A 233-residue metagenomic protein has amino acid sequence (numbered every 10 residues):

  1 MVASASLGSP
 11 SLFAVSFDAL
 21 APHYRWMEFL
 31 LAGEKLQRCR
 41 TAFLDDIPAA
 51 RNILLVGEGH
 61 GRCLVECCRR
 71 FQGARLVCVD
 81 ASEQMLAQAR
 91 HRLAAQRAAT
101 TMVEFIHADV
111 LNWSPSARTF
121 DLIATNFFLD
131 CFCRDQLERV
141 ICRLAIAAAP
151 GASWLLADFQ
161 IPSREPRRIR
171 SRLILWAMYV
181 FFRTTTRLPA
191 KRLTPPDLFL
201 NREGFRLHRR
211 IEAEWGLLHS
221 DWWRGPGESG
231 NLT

Functional and structural regions predicted by a protein language model:
M1-P22: N-terminal, positively charged/glycine-rich alpha-helical extensions of SAM-dependent methyltransferases
G33-A50: Conserved alpha-helix/loop element of class I SAM-dependent methyltransferases that forms part of the SAM/SAH-binding
L54-L55, G59-N112: Class I SAM-dependent methyltransferase SAM/SAH-binding core
W113-I123: A short acidic, Gly/Pro-enriched loop at the edge of an enzyme's catalytic core that lines a small-molecule cofactor
L122-Q136: A short SAM/SAH-binding and catalytic strip from SAM-dependent methyltransferases
E138-P150: A short glycine-rich, Lys/Arg-flanked "PGG" loop and its adjoining helix->strand segment in the class I
A157-E203, R210-I211: C-terminal alpha-helical "lid/dimerization" subdomain adjacent to the S-adenosyl-L-methionine
E203-F205, I211-T233: Core SAM-dependent methyltransferase catalytic element
